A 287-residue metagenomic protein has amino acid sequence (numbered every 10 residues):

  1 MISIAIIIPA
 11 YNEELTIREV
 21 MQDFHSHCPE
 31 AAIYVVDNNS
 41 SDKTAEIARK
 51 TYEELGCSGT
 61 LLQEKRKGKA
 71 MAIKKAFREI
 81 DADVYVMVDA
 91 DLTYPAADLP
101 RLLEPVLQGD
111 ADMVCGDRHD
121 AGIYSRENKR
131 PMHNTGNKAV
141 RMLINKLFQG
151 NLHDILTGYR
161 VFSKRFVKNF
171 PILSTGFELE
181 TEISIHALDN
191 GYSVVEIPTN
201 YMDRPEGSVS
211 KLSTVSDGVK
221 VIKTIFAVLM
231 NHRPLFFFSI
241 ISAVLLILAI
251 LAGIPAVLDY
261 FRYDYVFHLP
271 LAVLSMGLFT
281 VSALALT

Functional and structural regions predicted by a protein language model:
M1-S3, S174-T175, L179-T287: Hydrophobic helical membrane-anchoring modules
I8, M21, E30-S40, L62-Q63: Short beta-strand/loop segment that forms part of the nucleotide-sugar
E13-S26: Short, well-formed alpha-helical segments that are part of the catalytic scaffolds of diverse glycosyltransferases
E13-T16, S40, K69, P95: Donor nucleotide-sugar binding loop of glycosyltransferases
D37-E46, L92: A conserved acidic beta->alpha catalytic loop
G59, E64-E79, V84, A96-F177 (+1 more regions): Acceptor/aglycone-binding surface of glycosyltransferases and processive sugar-polymer synthases
